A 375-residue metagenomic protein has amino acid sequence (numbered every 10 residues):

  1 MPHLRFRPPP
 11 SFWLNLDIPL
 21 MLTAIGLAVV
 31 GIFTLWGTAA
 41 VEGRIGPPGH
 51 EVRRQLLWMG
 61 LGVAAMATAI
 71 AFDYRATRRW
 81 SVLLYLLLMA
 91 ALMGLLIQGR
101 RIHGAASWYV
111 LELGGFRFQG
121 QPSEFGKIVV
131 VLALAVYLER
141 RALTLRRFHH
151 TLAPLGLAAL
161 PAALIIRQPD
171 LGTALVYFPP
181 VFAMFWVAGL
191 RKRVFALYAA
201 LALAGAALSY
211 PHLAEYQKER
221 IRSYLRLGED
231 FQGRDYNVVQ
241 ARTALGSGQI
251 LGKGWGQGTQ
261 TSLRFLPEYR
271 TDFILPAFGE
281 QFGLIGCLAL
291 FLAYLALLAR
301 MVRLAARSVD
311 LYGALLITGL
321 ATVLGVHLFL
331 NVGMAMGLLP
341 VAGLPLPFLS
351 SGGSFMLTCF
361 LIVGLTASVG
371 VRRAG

Functional and structural regions predicted by a protein language model:
M1-P2, H327-G375: A juxtamembrane structural motif centered on a specific transmembrane helix
M1-W13: Short, Lys/Arg-rich, polar N-terminal cytosolic tail immediately upstream of the first transmembrane signal-anchor
M21-V29, F33-G37, V41-V239, P276-M336 (+1 more regions): Hydrophobic alpha-helical transmembrane segments of multi-pass inner membrane proteins, especially in bacterial systems
G115-G126, R167-P169, Q249, K253-G254 (+1 more regions): Glycine/serine-rich anion-binding loops at beta->alpha junctions that coordinate negatively charged ligand groups
D170-L175, K253-G258, Y269-T271, L288 (+3 more regions): Transmembrane helix boundary and interhelical junction motifs in multipass membrane proteins
Q240-G248: Extracytoplasmic loop-helix module adjacent to an early transmembrane segment
I250-I285, S308, Y312: Long extracytoplasmic/lumenal interhelical loops at the membrane interface of multi-pass membrane proteins
